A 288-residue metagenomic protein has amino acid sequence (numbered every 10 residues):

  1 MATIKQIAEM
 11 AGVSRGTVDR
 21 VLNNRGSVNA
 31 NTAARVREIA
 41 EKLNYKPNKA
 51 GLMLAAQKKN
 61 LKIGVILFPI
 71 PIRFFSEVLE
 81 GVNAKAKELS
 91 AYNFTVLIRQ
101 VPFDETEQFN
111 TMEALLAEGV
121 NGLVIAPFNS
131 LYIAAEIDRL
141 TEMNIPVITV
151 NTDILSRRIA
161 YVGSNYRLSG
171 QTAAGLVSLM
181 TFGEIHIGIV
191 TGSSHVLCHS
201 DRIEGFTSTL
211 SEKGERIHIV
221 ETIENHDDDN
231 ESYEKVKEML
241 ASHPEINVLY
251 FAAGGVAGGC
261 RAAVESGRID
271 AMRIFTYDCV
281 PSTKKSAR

Functional and structural regions predicted by a protein language model:
M1-M53, Q57: N-terminal helix-turn-helix DNA-binding module of bacterial transcription factors
A33, F75-N83, F109, A134 (+4 more regions): Short, surface-exposed alpha-helical segments at coil->helix boundaries
K49-N110: Amphipathic helical "hinge" segments at domain boundaries
E88-Y92, M143, L210-I217, S242-P244 (+1 more regions): Short helix-capping segments at alpha-helix termini
G122-R139, F206, E224-S282: Hydrophobic alpha-helical
S130-L168, V280-R288: Flexible loop/hinge segments that line or gate small-molecule binding clefts
V162-I187, S232-Y233, P281-T283: Hydrophobic alpha-helical segments within soluble ligand-binding/sensing domains
A174-K213, V220-E221: An alpha-beta-alpha
